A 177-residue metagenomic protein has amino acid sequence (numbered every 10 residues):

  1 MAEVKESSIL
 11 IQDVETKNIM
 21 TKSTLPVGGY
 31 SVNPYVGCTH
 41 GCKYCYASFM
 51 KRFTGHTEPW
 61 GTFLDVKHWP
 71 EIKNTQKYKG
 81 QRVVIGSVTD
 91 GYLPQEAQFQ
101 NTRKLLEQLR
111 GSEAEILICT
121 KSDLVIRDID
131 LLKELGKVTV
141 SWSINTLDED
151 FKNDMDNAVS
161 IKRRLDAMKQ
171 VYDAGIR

Functional and structural regions predicted by a protein language model:
A2-S141, N145-F151, I161, K169-D173: Conserved Radical SAM active-site core
M155-D156: Glycine- and acidic-residue-enriched helix-capping/strand-helix junction motifs
G175-R177: Short, structured loop/turn "capping" segments at alpha-beta junctions
